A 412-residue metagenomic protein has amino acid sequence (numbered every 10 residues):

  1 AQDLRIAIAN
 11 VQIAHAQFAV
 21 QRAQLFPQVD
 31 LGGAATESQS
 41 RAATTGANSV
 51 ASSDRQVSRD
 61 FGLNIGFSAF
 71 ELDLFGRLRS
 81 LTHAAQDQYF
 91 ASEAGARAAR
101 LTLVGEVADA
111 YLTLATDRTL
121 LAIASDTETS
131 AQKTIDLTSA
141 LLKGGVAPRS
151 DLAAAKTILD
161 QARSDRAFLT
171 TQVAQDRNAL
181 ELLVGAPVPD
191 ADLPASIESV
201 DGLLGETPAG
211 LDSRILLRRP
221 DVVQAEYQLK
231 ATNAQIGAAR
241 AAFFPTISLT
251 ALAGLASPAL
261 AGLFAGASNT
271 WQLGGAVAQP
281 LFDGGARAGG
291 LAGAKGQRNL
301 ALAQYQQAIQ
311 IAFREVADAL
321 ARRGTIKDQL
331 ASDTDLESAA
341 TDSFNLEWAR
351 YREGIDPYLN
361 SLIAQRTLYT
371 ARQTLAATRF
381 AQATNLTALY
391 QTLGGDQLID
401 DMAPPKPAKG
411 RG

Functional and structural regions predicted by a protein language model:
A1, D54-V57, L78-R79, A84 (+7 more regions): Amphipathic alpha-helical coiled-coil scaffold segments and their short linker/junction regions
R5-I6, R22, L72-R100, S150 (+6 more regions): Sec/SRP-type N-terminal targeting helices
I13, D60-G62, D109, A154 (+3 more regions): Transmembrane beta-barrel architecture of outer-membrane proteins
A14-Q21: Acidic, Gly/Ser/Thr-rich repeat motifs that build Ca2+-stabilized beta-propeller blades
A34-F67, D190-P208, G237, T250-G290 (+1 more regions): Small/polar, glycine/serine/threonine/aspartate-rich low-complexity segments that form flexible
L78, A94-L211, R322, I326 (+2 more regions): Periplasmic alpha-helical coiled-coil/stalk elements that build and connect Gram-negative outer-membrane
K133, Q161-P189, A239, I326 (+1 more regions): Short segments within alpha-helical structural elements
